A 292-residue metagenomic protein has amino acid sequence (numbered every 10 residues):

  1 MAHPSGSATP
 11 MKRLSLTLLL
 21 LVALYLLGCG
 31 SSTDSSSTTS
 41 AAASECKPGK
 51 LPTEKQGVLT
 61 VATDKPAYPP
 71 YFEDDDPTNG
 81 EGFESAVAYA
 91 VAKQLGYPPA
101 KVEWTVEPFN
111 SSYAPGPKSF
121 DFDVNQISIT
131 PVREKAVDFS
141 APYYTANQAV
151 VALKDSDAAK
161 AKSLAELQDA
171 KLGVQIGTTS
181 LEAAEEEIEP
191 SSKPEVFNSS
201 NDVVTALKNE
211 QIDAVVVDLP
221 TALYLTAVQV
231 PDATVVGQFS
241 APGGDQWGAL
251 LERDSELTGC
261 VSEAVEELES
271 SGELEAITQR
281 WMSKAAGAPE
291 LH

Functional and structural regions predicted by a protein language model:
L26-T39: Bacterial lipoprotein signal-peptidase II cleavage site
G30, S85, K93-Q94, S156 (+2 more regions): Extended ligand-binding regions for polar small-molecule ligands
S31, G49-K50, T179-P194, V235 (+1 more regions): Ligand-binding clefts/hinges and TM-proximal coupling segments of bilobed small-molecule sensing domains
A42-D123: Extracytoplasmic small-molecule ligand-binding "clamshell" domains of the periplasmic binding protein/Venus flytrap
K65, T145-A152, L219-L223, A227-E266 (+1 more regions): Periplasmic-binding protein-like
P66, G80-L95, I127-I129, N147-D202 (+3 more regions): Bilobed "Venus flytrap"/periplasmic-binding protein-like clamshell domains and structurally analogous long
A100-E166: Acidic, polar ligand-binding/catalytic clefts
S111, I127-A136, E185-E186, K208 (+1 more regions): A ligand-binding cleft/hinge motif common to bilobed small-molecule-binding domains
